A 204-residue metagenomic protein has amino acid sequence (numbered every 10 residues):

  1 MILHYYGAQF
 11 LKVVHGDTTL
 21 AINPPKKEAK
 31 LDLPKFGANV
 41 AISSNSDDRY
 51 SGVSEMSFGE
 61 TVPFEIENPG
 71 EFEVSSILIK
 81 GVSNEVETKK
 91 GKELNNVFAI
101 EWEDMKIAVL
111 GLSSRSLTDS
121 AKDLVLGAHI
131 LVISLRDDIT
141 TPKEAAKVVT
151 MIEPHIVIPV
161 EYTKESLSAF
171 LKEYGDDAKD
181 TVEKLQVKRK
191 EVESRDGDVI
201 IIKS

Functional and structural regions predicted by a protein language model:
M1-V40, D47-R49, G59-I130, D137-E144 (+1 more regions): Core dinuclear metal-dependent hydrolase active-site scaffold
N45, L135, V160-Y162: Short secondary-structure boundary segments
G52-M56, A169-L171: Metal-dependent catalytic neighborhoods of phosphoester/phosphodiester hydrolases
L131-S134, M151, H155: Short hydrophobic alpha-helical module
V148: Aromatic- and charge-enriched substrate-recognition/interaction segments in catalytic or ligand-/protein-binding
I152-I156, V160-S204: Accessory terminal helices/loops
